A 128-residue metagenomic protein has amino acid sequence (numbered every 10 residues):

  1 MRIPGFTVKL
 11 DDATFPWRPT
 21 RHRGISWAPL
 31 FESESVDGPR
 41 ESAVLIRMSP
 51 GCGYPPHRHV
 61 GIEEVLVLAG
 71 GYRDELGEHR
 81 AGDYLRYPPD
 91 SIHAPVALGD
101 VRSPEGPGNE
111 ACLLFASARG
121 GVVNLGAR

Functional and structural regions predicted by a protein language model:
M1-G38: A short, N-terminal "cap"/entry segment at the start of jelly-roll beta-barrel domains of the cupin/DSBH fold
G24-H59, P88-I92: Conserved short histidine dyad/triad with adjacent acidic residue
I46-P50, R58-D74, E78: Short, conserved beta-strand element in jelly-roll/cupin
S49, D74-P95: Short acidic-glycine-tyrosine-enriched beta hairpin
G51, E75, R119-V123: Short coil/turn motifs at secondary-structure junctions
E64, R102-R128: A short hydrophobic beta-strand segment most commonly corresponding to one strand of the jelly-roll/cupin
G70, Y84, P88-D90, L98 (+1 more regions): Short, loop-centered acidic/histidine patches that primarily coordinate divalent metals
P89-G108: Catalytic core of Fe(II)/2-oxoglutarate
